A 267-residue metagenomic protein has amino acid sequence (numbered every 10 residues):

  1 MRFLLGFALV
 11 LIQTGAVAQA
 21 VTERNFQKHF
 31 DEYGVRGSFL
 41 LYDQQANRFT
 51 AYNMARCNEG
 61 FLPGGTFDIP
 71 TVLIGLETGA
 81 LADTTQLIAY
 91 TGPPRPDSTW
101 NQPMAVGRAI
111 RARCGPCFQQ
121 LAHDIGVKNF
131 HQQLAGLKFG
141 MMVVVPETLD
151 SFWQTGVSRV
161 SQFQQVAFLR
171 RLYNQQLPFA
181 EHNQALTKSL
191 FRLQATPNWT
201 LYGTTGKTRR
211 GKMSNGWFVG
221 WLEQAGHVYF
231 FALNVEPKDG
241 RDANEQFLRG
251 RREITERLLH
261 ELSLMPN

Functional and structural regions predicted by a protein language model:
M1-V21: Bacterial Sec-dependent N-terminal signal peptides
A16-E59: Beta-lactamase-like hydrolase cores
Q19-Q27, Y33, D124-K128, Y173-N267: Structured C-terminal helix/loop/strand segments within mature extracytoplasmic catalytic/sensor domains
N53-N58, Q102-P103, R111-F118, P146-W153 (+1 more regions): Flexible glycine/proline-enriched surface loops and loop-helix/loop-strand junctions
G60-T84, A109, Q165, F231: Active-site SXXK
E77-G92, F179-Q184: Short, well-structured active-site flanking segments
Q86-Q102, V106-R111, I125-G126, S151 (+1 more regions): Acidic helix-start/capping segments at beta-turn-to-alpha-helix junctions
A105-V106, F118-N174: Mid-domain, small-residue-enriched loop/turn segments at the edges of structured enzyme/sensor domains
